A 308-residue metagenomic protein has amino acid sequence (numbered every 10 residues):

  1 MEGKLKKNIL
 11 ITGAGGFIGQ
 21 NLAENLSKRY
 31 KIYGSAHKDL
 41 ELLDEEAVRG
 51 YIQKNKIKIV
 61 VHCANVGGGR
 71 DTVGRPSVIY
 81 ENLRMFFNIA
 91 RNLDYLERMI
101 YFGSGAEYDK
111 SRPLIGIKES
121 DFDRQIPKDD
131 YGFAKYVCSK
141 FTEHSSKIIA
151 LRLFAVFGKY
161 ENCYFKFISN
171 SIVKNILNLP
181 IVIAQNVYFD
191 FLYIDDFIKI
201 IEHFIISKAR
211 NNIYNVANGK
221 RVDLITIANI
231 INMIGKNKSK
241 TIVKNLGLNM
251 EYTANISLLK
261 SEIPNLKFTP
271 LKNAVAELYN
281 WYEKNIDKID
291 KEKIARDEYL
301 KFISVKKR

Functional and structural regions predicted by a protein language model:
K4-S27: N-terminal Rossmann NAD(P)H-binding glycine-rich loop of SDR-like oxidoreductase domains
A23, L179-R308: C-terminal substrate-binding subdomain of Rossmann-fold SDR/epimerase-dehydratase oxidoreductases
K31-R49: Adenosine-cofactor binding site in Rossmann-like domains, unifying the SAM/SAH pocket of S-adenosylmethionine-dependent
L43, S77-M85, Q125, D129 (+2 more regions): Glycine-rich NAD(P)-binding loop of the Rossmann-fold in SDR/ketoreductase-type enzymes
E45-E81: NAD(P)H-binding glycine-rich loop region in Rossmannoid oxidoreductase-like domains and their noncatalytic homologs
V60, F87-K128: Conserved Rossmann-fold NAD(P)-dependent oxidoreductase catalytic core, especially the SDR/UDP-sugar
G69-R70, Y101-G116, D130-S139, V156-Y160 (+1 more regions): Conserved catalytic-site region of short-chain dehydrogenase/reductase
K128, Y136, K140-D190, I194-K199 (+2 more regions): NAD(P)-dependent short-chain dehydrogenase/reductase
